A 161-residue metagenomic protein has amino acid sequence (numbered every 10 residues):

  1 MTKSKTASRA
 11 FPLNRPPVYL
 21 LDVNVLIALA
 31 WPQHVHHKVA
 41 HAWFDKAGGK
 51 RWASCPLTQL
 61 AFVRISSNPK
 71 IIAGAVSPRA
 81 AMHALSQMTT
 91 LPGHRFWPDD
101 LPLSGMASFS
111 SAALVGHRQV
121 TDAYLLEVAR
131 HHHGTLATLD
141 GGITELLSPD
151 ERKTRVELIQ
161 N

Functional and structural regions predicted by a protein language model:
M1-N14, L101-V115, L126-N161: Acidic, PIN/NYN-like endoribonuclease modules and their adjacent C-terminal/linker elements
M1-S54, S66-H83: Short, well-structured N-terminal submotif of metal-dependent ribonuclease cores
L26, Q59-F62, I143-T144: A generic structural signal for short hydrophobic patches within well-formed alpha-helices
P32, P56-L60, M82-L114: Acidic catalytic patch
R51, G93-R95, T154-E157: Conserved beta-strand segments of alpha/beta enzyme cores
C55, T121, L139: Replace "coordinates the UDP/GDP/TDP-sugar" with "coordinates nucleotide-activated sugar donors
